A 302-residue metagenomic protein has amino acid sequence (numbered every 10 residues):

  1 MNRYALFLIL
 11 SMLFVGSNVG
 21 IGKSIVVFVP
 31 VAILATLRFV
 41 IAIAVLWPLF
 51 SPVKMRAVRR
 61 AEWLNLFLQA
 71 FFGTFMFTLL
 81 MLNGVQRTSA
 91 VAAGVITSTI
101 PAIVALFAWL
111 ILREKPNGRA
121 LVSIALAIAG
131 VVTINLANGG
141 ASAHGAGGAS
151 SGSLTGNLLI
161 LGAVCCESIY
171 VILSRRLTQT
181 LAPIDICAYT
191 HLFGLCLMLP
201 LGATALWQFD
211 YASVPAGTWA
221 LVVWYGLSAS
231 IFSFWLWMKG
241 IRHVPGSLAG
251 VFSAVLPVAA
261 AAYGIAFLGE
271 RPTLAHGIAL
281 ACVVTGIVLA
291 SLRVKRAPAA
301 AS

Functional and structural regions predicted by a protein language model:
M1-I33, H144-R176, L197, A300-S302: Glycine-/small-residue-enriched transmembrane alpha-helix faces in small-molecule transporters and effluxers
R3, A35-L37, T74, T78 (+3 more regions): Helix-helix packing/entry segments at the starts of transmembrane helices
L8, A61-A70, P116-A129, L181-H191: Cytoplasmic-side transmembrane-helix entry/capping segments in multi-pass membrane proteins
F14, N18-V19, W47-T97, T133 (+1 more regions): Specific transmembrane alpha-helical segments of multi-pass solute transporters/efflux pumps, especially DMT/EamA
G20-F28, Q86, N135-G152, T204-L221 (+1 more regions): Membrane-interface helix termini and inter-helical loops of multi-pass transporters
V27-M76, I103-F107, C165-L173, A188-Q208 (+2 more regions): Transmembrane alpha-helices of multi-pass small-molecule transport proteins
I33-A44, F72, M81-I124, V131 (+2 more regions): Specific alpha-helical transmembrane segments that line the substrate/conduction pathway and gating interfaces
L46, F67, F107, P116-A141 (+4 more regions): Hydrophobic transmembrane alpha-helices of multi-pass small-molecule transport proteins
